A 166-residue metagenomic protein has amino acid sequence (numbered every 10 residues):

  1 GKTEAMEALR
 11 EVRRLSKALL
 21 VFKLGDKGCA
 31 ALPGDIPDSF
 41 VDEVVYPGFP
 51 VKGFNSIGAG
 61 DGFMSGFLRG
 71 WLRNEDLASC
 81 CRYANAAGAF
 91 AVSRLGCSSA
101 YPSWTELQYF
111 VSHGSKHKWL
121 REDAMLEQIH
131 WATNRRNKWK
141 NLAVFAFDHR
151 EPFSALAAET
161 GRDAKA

Functional and structural regions predicted by a protein language model:
G1, F49, R162-A166: Short, intrinsically disordered, charge-balanced linker/junction segments flanking boundaries in proteins
K2-M125: Conserved phosphate-binding/catalytic region of the ribokinase-like
W119-A166: Alpha/beta catalytic barrel-like cores
